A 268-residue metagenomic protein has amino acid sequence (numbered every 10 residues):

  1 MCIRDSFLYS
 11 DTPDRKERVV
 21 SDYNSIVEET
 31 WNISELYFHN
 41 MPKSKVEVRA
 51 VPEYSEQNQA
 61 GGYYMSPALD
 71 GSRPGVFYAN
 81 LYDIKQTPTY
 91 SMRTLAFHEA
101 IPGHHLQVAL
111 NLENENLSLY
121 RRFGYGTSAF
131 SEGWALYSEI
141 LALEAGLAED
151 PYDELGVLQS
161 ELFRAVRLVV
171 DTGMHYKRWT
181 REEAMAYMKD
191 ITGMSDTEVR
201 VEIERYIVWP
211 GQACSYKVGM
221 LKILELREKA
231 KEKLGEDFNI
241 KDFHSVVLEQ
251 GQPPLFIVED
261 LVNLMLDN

Functional and structural regions predicted by a protein language model:
R4-N268: N-terminal maturation segment of proteins
